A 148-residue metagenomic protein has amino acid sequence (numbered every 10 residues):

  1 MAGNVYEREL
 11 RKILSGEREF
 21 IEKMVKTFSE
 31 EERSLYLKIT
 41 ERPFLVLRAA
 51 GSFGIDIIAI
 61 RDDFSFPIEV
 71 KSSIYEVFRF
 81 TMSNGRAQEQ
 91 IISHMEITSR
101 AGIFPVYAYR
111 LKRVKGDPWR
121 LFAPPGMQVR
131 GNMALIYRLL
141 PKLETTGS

Functional and structural regions predicted by a protein language model:
M1-A49: Acidic-basic catalytic patches of nuclease active cores, encompassing PD-(D/E)XK and other metal-cofactor nuclease
E17, I60, R100-A101: Alpha-helix C-cap/termination motif
L45, A49-K71: Active-site beta-strand-loop-beta-strand hairpin of nuclease catalytic cores that positions key catalytic residues
V70-N84: Short beta-strand-loop-alpha-helix junction that forms the active-site gateway of nucleic-acid-processing nucleases
N84-A87, P125: Glycine-rich, phosphate-binding/catalytic loops in enzymes
A87-S93: Short acidic (Asp/Glu) patches
M95-M127: Nucleic-acid nuclease catalytic cores
G116-S148: Intrinsically disordered, low-complexity terminal regions enriched in charged/polar residues
